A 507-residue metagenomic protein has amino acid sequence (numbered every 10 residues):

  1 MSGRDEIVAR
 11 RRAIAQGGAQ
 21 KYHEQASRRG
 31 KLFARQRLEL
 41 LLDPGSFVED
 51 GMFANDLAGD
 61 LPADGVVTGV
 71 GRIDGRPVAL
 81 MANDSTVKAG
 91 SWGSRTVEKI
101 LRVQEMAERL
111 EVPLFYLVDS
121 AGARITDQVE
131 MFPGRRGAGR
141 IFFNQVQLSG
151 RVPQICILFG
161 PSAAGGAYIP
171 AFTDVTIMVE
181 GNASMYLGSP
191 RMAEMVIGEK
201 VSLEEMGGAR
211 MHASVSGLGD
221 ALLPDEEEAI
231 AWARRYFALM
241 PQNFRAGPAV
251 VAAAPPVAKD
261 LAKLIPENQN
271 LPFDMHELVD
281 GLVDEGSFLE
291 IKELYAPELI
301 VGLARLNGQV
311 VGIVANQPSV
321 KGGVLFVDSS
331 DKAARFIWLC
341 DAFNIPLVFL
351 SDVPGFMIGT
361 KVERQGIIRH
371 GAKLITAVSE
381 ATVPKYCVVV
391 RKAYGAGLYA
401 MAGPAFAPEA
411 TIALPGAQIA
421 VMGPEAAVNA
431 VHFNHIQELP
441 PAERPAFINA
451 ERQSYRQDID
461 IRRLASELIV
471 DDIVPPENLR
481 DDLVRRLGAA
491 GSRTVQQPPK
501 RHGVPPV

Functional and structural regions predicted by a protein language model:
M1-V507: Ligand-binding clefts of soluble mixed alpha/beta catalytic domains
